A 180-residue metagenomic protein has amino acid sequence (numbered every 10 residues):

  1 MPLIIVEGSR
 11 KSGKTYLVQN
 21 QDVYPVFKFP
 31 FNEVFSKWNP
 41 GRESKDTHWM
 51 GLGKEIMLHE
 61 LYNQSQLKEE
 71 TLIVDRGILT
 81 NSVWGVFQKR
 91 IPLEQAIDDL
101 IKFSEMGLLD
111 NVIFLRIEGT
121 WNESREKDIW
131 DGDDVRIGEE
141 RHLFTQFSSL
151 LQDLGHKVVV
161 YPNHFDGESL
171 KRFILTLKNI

Functional and structural regions predicted by a protein language model:
M1-L3: Pre-Walker A (Motif I) flank of P-loop NTPase domains
V6: Hydrophobic anchor at the beta1->P-loop junction of P-loop NTPases
R10: The conserved Walker
G13: Conserved glycine(s) of the Walker
Y16-Q66: Conserved substrate/cofactor phosphate-moiety recognition/catalytic segment in nucleotide-dependent phosphotransferases
H48-G107: Glycine-rich phosphate-binding loop used to anchor ATP phosphates in small-molecule kinases, encompassing both
Q88-F147: A glycine- and Lys/Arg-enriched "phosphate-lid" helix/loop adjacent to the NTP-binding pocket of small-molecule kinases
D131-I180: NTP-dependent small-molecule kinase module
